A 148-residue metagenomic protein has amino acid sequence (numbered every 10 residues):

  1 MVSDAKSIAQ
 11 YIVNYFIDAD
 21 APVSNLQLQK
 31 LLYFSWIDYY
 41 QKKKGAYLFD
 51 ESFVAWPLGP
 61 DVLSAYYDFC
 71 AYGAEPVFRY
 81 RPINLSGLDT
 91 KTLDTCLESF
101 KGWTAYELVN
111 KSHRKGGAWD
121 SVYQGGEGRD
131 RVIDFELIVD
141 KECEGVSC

Functional and structural regions predicted by a protein language model:
M1-C148: Domain-edge interaction signal
